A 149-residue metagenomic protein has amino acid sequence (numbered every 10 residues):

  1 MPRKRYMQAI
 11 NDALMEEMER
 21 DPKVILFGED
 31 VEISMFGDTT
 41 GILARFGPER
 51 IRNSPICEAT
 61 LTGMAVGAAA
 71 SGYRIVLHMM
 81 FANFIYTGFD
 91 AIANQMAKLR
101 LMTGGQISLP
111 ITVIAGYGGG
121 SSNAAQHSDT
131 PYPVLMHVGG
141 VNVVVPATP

Functional and structural regions predicted by a protein language model:
M1-P149: Thiamine diphosphate
